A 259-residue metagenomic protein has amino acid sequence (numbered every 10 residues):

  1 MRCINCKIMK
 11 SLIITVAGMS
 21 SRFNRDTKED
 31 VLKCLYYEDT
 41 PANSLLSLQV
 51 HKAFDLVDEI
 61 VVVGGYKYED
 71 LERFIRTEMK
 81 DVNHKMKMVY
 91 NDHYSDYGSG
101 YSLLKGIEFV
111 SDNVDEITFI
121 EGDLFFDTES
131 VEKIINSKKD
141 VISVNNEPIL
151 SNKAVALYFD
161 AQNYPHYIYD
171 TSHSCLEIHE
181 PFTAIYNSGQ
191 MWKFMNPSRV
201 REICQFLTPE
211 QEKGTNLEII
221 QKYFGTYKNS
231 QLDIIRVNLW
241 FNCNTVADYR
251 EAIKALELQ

Functional and structural regions predicted by a protein language model:
I4-E69: N-terminal glycine-rich phosphate-binding loop and ensuing alpha1 helix
I4-L12, T183-Q259: Conserved alpha/beta core of the MobA/IspD/sugar-nucleotide pyrophosphorylase nucleotidyltransferase superfamily
G18, D123, T245: Active-site glycine-centered loops adjacent to acidic/histidine catalytic or metal-binding residues that shape
C34, K85-K87, Q231: Conserved beta-strand segments of alpha/beta enzyme cores
L48, D70, L104-K105, K133 (+1 more regions): Alpha-helical elements of Rossmann-like donor-binding domains used by nucleotide-donor carbohydrate transfer enzymes
Y66-M86: Acidic donor-binding segment of Leloir-type glycosyltransferases
K85-A161: Conserved beta-loop-beta/alpha segment of the NTase-like Rossmann-fold superfamily that binds/positions NTPs
D127-Q211: Conserved core of the sugar-phosphate nucleotidyltransferase
